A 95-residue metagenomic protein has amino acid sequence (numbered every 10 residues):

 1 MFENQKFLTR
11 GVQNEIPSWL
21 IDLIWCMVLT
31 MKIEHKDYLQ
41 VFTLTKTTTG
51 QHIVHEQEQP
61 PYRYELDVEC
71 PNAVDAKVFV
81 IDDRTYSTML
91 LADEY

Functional and structural regions predicted by a protein language model:
M1-V68: N-terminal "domain-start" segment
Q59-Y95: Short, compact, well-ordered microdomains
